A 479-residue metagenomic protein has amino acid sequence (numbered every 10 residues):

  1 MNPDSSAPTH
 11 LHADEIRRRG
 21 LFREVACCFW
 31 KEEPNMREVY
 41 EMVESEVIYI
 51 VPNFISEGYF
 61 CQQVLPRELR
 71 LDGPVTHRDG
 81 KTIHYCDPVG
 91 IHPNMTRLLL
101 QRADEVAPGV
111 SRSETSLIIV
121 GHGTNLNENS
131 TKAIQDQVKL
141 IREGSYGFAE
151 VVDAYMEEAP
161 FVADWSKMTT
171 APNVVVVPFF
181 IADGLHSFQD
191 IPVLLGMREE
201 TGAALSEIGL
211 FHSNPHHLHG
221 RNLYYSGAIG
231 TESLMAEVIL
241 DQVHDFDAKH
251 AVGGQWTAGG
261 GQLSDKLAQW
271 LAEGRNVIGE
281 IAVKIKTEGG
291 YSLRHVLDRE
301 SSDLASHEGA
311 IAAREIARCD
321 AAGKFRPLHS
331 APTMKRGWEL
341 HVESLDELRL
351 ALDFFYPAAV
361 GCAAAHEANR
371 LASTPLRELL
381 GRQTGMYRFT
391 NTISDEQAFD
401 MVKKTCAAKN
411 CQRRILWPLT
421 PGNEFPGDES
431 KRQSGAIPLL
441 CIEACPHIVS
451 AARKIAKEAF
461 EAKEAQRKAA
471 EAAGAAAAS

Functional and structural regions predicted by a protein language model:
M1-G253: Active-site-proximal alpha-helix that buttresses catalytic centers in soluble enzyme cores
A248-S479: Haloarchaeal acidic low-complexity proteome signature biased toward cell-envelope/secretome components but also
